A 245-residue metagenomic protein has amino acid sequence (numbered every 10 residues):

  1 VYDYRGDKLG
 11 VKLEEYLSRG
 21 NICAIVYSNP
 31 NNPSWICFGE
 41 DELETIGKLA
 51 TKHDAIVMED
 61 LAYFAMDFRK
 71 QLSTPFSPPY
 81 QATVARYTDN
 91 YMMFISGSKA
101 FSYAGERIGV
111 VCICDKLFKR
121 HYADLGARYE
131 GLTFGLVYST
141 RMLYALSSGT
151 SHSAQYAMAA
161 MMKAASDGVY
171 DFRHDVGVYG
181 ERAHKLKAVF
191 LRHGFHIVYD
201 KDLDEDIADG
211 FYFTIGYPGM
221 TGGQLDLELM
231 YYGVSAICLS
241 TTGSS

Functional and structural regions predicted by a protein language model:
D3-T74, P78: Active-site phosphate-binding strand-loop segment of PLP-dependent enzymes
P30-P33, Y63-A65, R69, S98-F101 (+5 more regions): Short, solvent-exposed loop/turn segments at secondary-structure junctions
R86-G177, L227: Conserved core segment of the aminotransferase class I/II
H152-Q155, A159, F172-L191, I197-G216: Conserved glycine-rich beta-strand-loop-beta hairpin in the small C-terminal domain of fold type I
A208-M220, G233-S245: Conserved PLP-binding active-site segment of the aspartate aminotransferase-like
M220-L227: Short, conserved charged micro-motifs
